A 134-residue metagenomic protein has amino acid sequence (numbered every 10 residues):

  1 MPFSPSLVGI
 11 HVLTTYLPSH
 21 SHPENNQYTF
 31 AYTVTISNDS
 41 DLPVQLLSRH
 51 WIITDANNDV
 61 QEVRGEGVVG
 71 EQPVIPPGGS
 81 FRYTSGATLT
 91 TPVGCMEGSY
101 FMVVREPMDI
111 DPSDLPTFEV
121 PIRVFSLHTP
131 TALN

Functional and structural regions predicted by a protein language model:
M1-Q27: Low-complexity, acidic Ser/Thr/Pro/Gly-rich terminal tails and inter-domain linkers that flank the onset of structured
F3, T88-N134: Terminal connector regions
Q27-T33: Short, solvent-exposed loop/turn segments enriched in Ser/Thr/Gly
I36-S40: Asparagine-centered strand-capping/turn motif at beta-strand->loop junctions
L42-Q61: Short acidic, flexible loop segments centered on an aromatic residue
I53, Q61-V63, V69-E71, L115-V124: Extended, polar beta-sheet/loop recognition surfaces of beta-rich domains that mediate binding to diverse ligands
D55-N58, G70-S80, S126-N134: Short, surface-exposed linear segments at secondary-structure transitions and domain or protein termini
Q61-V93: Intrinsically disordered, low-complexity Pro/Gly/Ser/Thr-rich segments with frequent PxxP/GP/PP motifs and embedded
